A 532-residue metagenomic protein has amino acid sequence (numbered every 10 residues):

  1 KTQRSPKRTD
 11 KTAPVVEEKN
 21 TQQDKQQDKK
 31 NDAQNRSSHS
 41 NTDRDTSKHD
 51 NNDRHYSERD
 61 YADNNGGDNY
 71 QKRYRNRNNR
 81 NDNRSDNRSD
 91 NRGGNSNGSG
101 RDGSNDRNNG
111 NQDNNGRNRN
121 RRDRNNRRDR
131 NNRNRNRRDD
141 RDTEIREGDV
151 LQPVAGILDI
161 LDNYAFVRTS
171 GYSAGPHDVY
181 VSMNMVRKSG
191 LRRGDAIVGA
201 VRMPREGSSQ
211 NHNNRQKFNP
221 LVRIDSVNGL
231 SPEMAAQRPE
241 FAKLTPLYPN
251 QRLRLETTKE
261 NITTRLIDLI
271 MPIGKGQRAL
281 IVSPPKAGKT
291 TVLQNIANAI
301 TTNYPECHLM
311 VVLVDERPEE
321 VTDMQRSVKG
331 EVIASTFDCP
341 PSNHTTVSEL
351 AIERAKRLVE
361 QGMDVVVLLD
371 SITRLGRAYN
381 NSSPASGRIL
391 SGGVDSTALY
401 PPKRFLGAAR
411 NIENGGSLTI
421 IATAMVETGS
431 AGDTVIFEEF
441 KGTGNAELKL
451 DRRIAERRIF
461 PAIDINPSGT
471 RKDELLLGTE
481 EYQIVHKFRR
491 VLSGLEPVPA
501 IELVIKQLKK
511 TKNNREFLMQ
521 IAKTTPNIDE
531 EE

Functional and structural regions predicted by a protein language model:
K1-L151, T524-E532: Extended acidic low-complexity intrinsically disordered segments
E147-D162: Structural detector for short beta-strands of small beta-barrel domains
G175-S189: Beta-strand/loop nucleic-acid-binding surfaces
M185, V201-G207, K286: Short, charged beta-turn/beta-strand-edge "cap" motif at the junction between a beta-strand and an adjacent loop
V186-V198: Short nucleic-acid-contacting surface segments enriched for D/E, G, S/T with interspersed K/R
L191, M203-I281: P-loop NTP-binding catalytic core
K259-E316, I352: P-loop NTPase nucleotide-binding module
A297-A299, L309-E532: P-loop NTPase catalytic core
